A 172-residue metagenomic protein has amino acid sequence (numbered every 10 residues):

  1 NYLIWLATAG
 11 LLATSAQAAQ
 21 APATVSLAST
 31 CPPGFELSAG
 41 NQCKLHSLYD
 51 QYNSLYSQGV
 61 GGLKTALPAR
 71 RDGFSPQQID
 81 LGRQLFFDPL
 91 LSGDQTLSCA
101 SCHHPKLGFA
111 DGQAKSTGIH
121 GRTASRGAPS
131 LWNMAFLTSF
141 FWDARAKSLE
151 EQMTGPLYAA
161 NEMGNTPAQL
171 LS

Functional and structural regions predicted by a protein language model:
Y2-T14: Bacterial N-terminal signal peptides
Q17-S172: Periplasmic c-type cytochrome electron-transfer domains
